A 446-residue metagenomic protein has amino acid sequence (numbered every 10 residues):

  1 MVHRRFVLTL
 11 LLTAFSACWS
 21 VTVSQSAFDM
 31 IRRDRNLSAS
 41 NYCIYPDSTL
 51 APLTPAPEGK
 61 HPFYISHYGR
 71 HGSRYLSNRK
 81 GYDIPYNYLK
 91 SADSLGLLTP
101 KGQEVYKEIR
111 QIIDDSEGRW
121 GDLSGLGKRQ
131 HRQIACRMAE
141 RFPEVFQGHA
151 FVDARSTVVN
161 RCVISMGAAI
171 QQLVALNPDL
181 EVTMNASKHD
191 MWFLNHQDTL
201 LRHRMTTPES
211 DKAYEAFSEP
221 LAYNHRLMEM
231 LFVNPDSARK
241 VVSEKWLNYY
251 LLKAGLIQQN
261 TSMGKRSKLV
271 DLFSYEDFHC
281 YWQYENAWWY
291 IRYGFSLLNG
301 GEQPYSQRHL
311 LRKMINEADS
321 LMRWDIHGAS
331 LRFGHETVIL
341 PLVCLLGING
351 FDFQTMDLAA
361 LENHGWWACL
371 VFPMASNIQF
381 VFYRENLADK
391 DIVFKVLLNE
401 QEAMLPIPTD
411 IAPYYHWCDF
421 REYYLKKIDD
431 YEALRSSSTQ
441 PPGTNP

Functional and structural regions predicted by a protein language model:
M1-A27, P446: Bacterial Sec-dependent N-terminal signal peptides
S24-D153, T157-S330, G334-P446: Signature for phosphate-centric chemistry
